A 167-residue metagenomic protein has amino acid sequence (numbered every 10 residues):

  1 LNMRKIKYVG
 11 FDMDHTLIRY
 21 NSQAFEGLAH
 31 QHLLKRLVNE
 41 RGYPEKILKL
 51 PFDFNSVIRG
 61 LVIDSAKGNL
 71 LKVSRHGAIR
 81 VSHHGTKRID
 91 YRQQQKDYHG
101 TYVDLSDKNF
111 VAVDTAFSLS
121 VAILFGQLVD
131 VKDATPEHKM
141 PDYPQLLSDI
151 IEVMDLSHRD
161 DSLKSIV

Functional and structural regions predicted by a protein language model:
L1-V167: HAD-like aspartate-dependent phosphatase fold
